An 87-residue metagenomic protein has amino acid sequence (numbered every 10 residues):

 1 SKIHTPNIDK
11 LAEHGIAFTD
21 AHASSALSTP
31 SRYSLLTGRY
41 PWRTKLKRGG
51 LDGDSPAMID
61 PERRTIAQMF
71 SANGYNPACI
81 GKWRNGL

Functional and structural regions predicted by a protein language model:
S1-L87: Formylglycine-dependent sulfatase
